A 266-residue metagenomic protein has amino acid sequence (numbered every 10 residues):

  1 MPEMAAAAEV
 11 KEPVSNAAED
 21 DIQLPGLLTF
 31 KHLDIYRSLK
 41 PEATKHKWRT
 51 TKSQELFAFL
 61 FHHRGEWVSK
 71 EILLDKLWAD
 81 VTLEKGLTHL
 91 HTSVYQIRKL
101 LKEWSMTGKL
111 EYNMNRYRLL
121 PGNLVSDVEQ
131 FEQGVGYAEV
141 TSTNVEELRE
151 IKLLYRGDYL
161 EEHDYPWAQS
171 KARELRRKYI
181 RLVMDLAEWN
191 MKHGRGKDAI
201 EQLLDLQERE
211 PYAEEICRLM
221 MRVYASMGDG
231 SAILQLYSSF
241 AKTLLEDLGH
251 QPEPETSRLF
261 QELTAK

Functional and structural regions predicted by a protein language model:
M1-Q54, G108-R116, G157: Short boundary/linker motifs that mark transitions into or out of structured domains
L27-F30, V68, S126: A broad, structural micro-motif
T29-H32, R49-A58, L83-E103: DNA-recognition element of transcription regulators
S38-E42, A79-D80, A168-Q169: A short, mixed-charge helix-start or loop-turn motif at secondary-structure junctions
S38-L39, S69, H193: Catalytic cores of nucleotide-enabled group-transfer and carboxylate-activating enzymes in metabolic and assembly-line
A43-L77, I97, L160, E215-M220: Short amphipathic alpha-helical recognition elements used for nucleic-acid or partner binding across transcription
H62-G65, T82-K85, T107, M114-K266: Intrinsically disordered, charged and Pro/Gly-enriched terminal/linker segments that flank large helical-solenoid
